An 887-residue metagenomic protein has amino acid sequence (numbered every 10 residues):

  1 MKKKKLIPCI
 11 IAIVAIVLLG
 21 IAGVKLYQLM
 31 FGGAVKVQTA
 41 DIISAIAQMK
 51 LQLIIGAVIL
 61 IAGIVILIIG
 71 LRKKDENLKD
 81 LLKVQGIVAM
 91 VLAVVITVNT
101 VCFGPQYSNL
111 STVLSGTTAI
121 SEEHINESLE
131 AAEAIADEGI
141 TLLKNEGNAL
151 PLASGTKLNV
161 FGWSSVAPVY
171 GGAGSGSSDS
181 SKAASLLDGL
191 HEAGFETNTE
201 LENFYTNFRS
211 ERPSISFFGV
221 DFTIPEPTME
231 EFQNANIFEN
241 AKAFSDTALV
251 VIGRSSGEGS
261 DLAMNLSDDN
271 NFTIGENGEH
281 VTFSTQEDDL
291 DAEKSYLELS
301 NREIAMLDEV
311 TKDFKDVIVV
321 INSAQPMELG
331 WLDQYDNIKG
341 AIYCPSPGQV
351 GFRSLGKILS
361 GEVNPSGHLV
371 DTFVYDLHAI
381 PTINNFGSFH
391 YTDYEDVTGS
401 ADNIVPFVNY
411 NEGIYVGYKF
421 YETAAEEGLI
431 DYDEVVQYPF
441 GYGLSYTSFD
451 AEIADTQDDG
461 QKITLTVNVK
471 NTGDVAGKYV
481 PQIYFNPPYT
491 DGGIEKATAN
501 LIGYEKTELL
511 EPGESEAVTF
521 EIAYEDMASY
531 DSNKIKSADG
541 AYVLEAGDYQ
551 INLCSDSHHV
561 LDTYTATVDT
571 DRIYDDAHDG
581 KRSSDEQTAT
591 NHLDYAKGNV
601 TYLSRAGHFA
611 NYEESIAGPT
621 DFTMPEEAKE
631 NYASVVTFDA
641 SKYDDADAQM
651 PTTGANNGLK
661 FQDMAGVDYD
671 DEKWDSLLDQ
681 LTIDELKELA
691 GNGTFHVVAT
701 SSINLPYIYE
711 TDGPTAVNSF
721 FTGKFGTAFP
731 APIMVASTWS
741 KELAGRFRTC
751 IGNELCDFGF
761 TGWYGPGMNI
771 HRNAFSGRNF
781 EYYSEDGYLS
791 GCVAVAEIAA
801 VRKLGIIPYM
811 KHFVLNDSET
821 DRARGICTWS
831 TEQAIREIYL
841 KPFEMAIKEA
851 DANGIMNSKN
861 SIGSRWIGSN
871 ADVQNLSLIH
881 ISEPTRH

Functional and structural regions predicted by a protein language model:
M1-N552, D556-S557, G580, S584-S882 (+1 more regions): Glycoside hydrolase catalytic-domain context in secreted enzymes
H559-D579: Short beta-strand elements
